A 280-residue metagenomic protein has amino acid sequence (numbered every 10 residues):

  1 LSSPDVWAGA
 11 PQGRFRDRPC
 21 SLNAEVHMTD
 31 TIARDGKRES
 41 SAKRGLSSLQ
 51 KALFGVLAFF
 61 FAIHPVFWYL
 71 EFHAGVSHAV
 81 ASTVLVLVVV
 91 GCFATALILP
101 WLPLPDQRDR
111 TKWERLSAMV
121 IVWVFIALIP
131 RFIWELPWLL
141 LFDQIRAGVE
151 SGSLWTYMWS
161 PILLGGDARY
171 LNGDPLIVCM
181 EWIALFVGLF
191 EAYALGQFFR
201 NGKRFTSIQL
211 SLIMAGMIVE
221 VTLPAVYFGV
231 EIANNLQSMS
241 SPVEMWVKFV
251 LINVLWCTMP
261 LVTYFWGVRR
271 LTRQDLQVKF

Functional and structural regions predicted by a protein language model:
P65-L85, P103-W113, G202-S207, G229-E244: Membrane-lumen (extracellular) interface motif
L87-P100, F190, V254-G267: Hydrophobic cores of alpha-helical transmembrane segments in multi-pass inner/ER membrane proteins, independent
D109-I129, R204-V219: Interfacial segments of alpha-helical transmembrane regions
F125-M158: Transmembrane alpha-helix/helix-exit interface in multi-pass inner-membrane proteins
S151-L171: Extracytosolic (periplasmic/ER-lumenal) interhelical loops and adjacent juxtamembrane/interface segments of multi-pass
N172-G188: A loop-to-helix transmembrane entry motif
F186-R204, T263-W266: Alpha-helical transmembrane segments in multipass membrane proteins, preferentially the mid-helix core
L223-F280: Alpha-helical transmembrane segments of multi-pass integral membrane proteins, characterized by long hydrophobic
